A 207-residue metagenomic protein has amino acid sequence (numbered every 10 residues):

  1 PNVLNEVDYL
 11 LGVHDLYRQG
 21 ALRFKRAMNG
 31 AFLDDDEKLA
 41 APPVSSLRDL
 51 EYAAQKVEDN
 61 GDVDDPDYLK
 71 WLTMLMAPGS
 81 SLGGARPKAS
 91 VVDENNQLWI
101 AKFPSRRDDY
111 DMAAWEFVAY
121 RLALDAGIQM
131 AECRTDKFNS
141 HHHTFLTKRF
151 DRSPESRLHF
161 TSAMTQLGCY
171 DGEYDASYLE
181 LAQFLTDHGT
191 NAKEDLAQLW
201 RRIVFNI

Functional and structural regions predicted by a protein language model:
P1-I207: Phosphate/dinucleotide-binding and metal-coordinating scaffold of catalytic cores in nucleotide-dependent enzymes
